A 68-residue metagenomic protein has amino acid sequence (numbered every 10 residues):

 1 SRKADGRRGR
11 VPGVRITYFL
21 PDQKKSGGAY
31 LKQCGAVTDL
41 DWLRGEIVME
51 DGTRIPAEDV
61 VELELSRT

Functional and structural regions predicted by a protein language model:
S1-A29, E62-T68: Short glycine-rich, low-complexity segments
G28-T68: Short, Lys/Arg-rich amphipathic alpha-helical interaction segments that bind nucleic acids or acidic protein surfaces
